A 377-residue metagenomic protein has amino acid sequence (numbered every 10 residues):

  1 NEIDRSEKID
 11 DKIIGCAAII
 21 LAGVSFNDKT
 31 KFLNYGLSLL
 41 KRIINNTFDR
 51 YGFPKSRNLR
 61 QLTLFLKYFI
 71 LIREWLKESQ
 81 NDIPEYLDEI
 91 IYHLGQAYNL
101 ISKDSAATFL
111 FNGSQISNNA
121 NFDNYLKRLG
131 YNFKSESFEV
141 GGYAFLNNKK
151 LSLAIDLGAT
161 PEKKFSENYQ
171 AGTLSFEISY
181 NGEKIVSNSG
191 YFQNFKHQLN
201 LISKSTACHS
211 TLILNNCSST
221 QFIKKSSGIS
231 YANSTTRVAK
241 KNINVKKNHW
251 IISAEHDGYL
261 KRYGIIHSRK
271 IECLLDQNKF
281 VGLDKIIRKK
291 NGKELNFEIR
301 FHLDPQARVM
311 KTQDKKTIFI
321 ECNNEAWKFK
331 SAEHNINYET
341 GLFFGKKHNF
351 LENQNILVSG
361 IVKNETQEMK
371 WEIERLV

Functional and structural regions predicted by a protein language model:
N1-I91: Aromatic-lined, polymer-binding surfaces characteristic of secreted/periplasmic polysaccharide-degrading enzymes
E2-S6, T47-P54, I101-T108, S219 (+2 more regions): Short secondary-structure junctions and interdomain/linker hinges
R5-S6, K163-S166, L199: Catalytic micro-motifs at enzyme active sites that drive phosphoryl/nucleotidyl and oxygen chemistry
I9, N194-V377: CBM-like, beta-strand-rich accessory domains located in the C-terminal region of large, secreted polysaccharide-active
G15, G142, G172-L174, C208 (+2 more regions): Residues that flank catalytic or metal-binding motifs in active/ligand-binding sites
L21, Q96-L100, S210: Generic alpha-helical structural context detector
G36, Y92-G95, A107, G282 (+1 more regions): Small side chains
F53-S187, Y191: Carbohydrate-active enzyme catalytic cores, enriched for enzymes that act on polyanionic acidic polysaccharides
